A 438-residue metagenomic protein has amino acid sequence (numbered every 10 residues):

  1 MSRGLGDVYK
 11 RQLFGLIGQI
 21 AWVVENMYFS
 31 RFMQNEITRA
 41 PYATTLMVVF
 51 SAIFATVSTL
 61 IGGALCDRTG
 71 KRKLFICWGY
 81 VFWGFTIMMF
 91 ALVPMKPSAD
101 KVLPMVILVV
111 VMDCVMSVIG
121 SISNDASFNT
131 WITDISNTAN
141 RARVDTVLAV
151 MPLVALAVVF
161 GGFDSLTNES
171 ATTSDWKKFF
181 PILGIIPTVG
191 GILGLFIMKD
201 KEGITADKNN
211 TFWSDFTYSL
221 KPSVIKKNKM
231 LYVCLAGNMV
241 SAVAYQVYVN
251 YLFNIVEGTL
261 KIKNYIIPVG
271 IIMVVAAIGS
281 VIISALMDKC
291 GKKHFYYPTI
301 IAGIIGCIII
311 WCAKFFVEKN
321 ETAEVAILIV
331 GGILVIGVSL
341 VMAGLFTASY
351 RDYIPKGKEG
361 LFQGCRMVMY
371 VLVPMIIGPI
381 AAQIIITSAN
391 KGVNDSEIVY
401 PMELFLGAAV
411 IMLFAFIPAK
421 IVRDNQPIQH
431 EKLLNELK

Functional and structural regions predicted by a protein language model:
M1-Y9: Single conserved hydrophobic/aromatic residue that forms the stacking wall/gate of nucleotide- or nucleobase-binding
R3, E202-L235, E436-K438: Juxtamembrane intracellular "pre-TM" segments in multi-pass secondary transporters
M27-A43, N250-Y265: Short amphipathic helix-loop junctions that connect adjacent transmembrane helices in Major Facilitator Superfamily/SLC
A55-T56, A142-D164, M367-P379: Glycine-rich segments within core transmembrane alpha-helices of 12-TM secondary carriers
V57-K71, G279-K292, I386: Helix-to-loop junctions at the C-terminal end of transmembrane segments in multipass secondary transporters
R72, S165-I185, I386-V410: A membrane-interface helix-boundary motif in multi-pass transporters
Y80-V102, A302-E321: C-terminal ends and interior cores of transmembrane alpha-helices in multi-pass membrane transporters/permeases
H294-A343: C-terminal transmembrane helical hairpin of 12-TM major facilitator-type secondary transporters
